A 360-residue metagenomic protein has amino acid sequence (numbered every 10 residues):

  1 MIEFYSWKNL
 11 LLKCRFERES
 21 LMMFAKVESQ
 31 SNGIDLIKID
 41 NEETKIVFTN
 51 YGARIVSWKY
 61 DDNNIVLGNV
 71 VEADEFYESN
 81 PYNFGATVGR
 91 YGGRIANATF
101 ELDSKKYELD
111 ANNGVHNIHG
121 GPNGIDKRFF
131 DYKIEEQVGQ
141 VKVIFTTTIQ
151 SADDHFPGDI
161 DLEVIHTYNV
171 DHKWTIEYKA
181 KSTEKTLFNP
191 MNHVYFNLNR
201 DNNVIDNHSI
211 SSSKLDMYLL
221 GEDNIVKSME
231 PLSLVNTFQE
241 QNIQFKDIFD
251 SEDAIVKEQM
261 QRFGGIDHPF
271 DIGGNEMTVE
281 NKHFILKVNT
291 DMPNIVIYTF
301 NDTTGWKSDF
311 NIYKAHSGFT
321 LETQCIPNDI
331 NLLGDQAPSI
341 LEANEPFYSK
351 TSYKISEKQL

Functional and structural regions predicted by a protein language model:
W7, L11-L360: An exposed, glycine/acidic-rich loop-and-rim segment of catalytic or binding clefts
